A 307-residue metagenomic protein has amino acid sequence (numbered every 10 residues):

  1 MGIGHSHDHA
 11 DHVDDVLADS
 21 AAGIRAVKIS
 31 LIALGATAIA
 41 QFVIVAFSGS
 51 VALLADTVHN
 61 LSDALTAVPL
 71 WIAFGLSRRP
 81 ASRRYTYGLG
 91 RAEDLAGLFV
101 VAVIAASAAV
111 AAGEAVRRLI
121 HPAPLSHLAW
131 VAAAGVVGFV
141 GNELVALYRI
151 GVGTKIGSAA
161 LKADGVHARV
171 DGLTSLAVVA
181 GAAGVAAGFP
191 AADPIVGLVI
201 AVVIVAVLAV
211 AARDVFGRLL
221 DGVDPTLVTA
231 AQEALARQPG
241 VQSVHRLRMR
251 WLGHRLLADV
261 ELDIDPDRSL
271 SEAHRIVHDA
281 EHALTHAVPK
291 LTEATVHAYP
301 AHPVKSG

Functional and structural regions predicted by a protein language model:
G2-I29, A40, A46-S48, A52-V58 (+1 more regions): Alpha-helical transmembrane segments and adjacent TM-loop junctions that form the membrane-embedded core of multi-pass
